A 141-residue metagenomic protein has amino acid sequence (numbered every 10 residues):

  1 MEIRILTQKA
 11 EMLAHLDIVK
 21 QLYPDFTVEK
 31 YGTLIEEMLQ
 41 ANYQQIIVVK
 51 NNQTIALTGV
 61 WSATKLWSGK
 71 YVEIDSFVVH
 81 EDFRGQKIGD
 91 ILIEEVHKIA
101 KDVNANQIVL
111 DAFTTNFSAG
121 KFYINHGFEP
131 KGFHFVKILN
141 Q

Functional and structural regions predicted by a protein language model:
I5-G69, I138: Acetyl-CoA-dependent GNAT
Y23, H80, R84, F113: Residue-level recognition of the GNAT/N-acetyltransferase active site
Q44, N106, E129: Short acidic/polar active-site loop segments enriched in Thr and Asp
A63-I74, R84, P130-K131: A conserved beta-turn-beta hairpin within the catalytic core of GNAT-like acetyltransferases that forms part
V79, G85-K98, N125: Conserved acetyl-CoA-binding loop-helix of GNAT-fold acetyltransferases
D90, T114-G132, K137: Conserved active-site alpha-helix within GNAT-family acetyltransferase domains
A100-A112: Conserved GNAT acetyl-CoA-binding A-motif
